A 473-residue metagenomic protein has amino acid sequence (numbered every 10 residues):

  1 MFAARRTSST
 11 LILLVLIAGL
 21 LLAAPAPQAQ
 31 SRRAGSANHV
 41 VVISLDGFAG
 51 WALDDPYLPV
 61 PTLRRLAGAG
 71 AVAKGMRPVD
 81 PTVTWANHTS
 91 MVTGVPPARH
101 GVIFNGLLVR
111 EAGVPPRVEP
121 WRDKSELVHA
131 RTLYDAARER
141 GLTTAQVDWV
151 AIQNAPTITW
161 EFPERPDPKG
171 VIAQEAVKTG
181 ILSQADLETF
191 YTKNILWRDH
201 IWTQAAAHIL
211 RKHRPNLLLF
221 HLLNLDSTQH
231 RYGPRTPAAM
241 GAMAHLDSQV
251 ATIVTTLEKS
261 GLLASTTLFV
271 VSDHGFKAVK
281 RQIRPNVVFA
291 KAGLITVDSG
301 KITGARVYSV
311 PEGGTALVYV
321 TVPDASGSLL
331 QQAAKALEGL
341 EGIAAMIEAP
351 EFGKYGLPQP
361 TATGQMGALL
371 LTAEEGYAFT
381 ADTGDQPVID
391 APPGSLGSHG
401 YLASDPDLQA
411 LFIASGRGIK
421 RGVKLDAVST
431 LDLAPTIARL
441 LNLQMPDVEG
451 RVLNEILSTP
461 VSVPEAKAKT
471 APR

Functional and structural regions predicted by a protein language model:
F2-L14: Bacterial N-terminal signal peptides that target proteins for export
L11-A23: Bacterial N-terminal signal peptides
R33-G35, W51-L53, L196-F220, L225-T266 (+3 more regions): A long, amphipathic alpha-helix that forms part of the scaffold/cap immediately adjacent to metal-dependent active
W51-R99, A145: Short, structured active-site-proximal loop/turn typified by the sulfatase FGly-forming signature C/S-X-P-X-R
T62, A244-F289, L370, I437: Metal-dependent active-site segment of extracytoplasmic phospho-/sulfohydrolases and closely related
V95-G233, G327, K335-E338, G342-A345 (+1 more regions): His/Asp/Glu-rich, glycine-adjacent segments that coordinate divalent cations and/or stabilize oxyanion chemistry on
R110, A130, T303-T436: Active-site neighborhoods of enzymes that stabilize oxyanions during catalysis
L263-T266, S272-T321: Acidic/histidine-rich catalytic neighborhood
